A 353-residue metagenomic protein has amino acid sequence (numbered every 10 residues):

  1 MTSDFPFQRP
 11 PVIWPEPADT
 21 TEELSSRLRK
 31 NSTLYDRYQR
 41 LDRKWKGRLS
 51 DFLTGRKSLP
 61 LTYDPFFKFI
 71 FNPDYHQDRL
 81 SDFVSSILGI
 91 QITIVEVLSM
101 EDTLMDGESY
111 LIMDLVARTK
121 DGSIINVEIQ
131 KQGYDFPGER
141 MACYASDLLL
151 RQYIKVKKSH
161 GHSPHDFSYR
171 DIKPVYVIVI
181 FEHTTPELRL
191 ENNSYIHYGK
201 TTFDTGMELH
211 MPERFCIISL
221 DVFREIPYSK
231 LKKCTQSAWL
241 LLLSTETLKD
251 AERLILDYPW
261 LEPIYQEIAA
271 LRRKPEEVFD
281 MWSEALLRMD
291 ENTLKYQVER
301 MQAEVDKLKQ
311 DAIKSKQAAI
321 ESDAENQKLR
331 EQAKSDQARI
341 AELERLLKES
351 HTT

Functional and structural regions predicted by a protein language model:
M1-R214: Accessory alpha/beta interaction modules
F5-K57, I125-Q130, L241-T353: Short, charged alpha-helical interaction segments and adjacent helix-coil junctions
Y63-F71, S163, V222-P227, D250-L254: Short hinge/gating elements
Y75, R79, F136, C234 (+3 more regions): Charged, alpha-helix-enriched surfaces in structured cytosolic catalytic cores of large nucleotide-utilizing machines
T103-S109, P227-K230, P263-I264: Short, solvent-exposed polar/charged micro-motifs at secondary-structure junctions
D166-Y169, V222-F223, S229, I268: Selected N-terminal structured segments and early membrane-anchoring regions
F181, F203-L243: Extended serine/threonine-enriched, polar tracts that run as long, contiguous segments within proteins
R189-E191, P227-L231, D280: Short conserved micro-motifs at the rims of enzyme active sites and ligand-binding pockets
